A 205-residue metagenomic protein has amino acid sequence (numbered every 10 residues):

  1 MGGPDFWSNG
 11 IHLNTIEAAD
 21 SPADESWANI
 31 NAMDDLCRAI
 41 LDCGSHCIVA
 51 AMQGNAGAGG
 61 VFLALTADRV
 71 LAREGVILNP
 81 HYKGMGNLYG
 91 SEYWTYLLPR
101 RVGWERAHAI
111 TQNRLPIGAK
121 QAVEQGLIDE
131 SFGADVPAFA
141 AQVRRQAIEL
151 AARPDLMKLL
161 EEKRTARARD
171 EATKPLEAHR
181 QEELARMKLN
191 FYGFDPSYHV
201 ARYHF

Functional and structural regions predicted by a protein language model:
M1-S21, D35-V49, R73-I77, M187: A structural preference for short, pocket-lining loop segments at secondary-structure junctions
H12, L63-L65, A122, M187: Hydrophobic/aromatic residues within transmembrane alpha-helices of multi-pass small-molecule transporters
A19-N31: A short acidic, glycine-rich active-site loop that binds or catalyzes chemistry on phosphate/adenosine moieties
R38-M85: Glycine-rich beta-to-alpha active-site loop
A58, R114-Q121: Acidic, divalent-metal-coordinating active-site segment for phosphoryl/phosphodiester hydrolysis, typified by short
D68-S91, I128-V143: Gly/Pro- and small hydrophobic-enriched strand-loop and loop-to-helix capping segments that sit at the rims
T95-E105: Hydrophobic, secondary-structure "cap" segments at the distal end of domains
I128-Y198: C-terminal long alpha-helix characteristic of the crotonase
